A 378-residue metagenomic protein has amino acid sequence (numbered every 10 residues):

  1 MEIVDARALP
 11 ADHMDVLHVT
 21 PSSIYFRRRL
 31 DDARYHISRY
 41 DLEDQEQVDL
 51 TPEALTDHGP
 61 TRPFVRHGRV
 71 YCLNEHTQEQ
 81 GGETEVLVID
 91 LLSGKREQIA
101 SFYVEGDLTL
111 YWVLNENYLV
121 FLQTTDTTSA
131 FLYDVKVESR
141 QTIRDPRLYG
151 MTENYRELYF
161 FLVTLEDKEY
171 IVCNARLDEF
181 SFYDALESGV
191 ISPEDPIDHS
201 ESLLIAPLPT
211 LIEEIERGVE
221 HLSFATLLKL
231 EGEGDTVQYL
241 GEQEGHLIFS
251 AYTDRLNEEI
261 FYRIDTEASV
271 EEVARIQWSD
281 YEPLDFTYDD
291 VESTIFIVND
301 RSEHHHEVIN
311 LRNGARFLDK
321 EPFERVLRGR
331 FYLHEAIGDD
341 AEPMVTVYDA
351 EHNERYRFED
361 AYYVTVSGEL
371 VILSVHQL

Functional and structural regions predicted by a protein language model:
M1-L9, D32-P52, G81-S101, S129-G150 (+5 more regions): Surface-exposed loop/turn elements that mediate protein-protein interactions on large endomembrane-trafficking
E2-R27, V70, L204-A206: N-terminal entry/capping and adjacent linker segments that precede and initiate structured domains
A11-P21, T56-H67, V104-E116, L148-T164 (+5 more regions): Repeated scaffold domains used in trafficking and secretory/extracellular systems, primarily beta-propellers
H13-L17, Y25-R27, S38-Y40, P63 (+10 more regions): Assembly/interface hotspot detector across virion components, adhesins/toxins, and nucleic-acid enzymes
H18-L30, G68-E79, E116-T124, K168-S181 (+5 more regions): Short beta-strand elements that form the blades of beta-propeller/WD-repeat-like and other beta-sheet-rich scaffold
G59-F131: A generic tandem-repeat structural signature
Y71, E97, G106, Y170 (+3 more regions): Short, isolated positions in well-ordered beta-strands
G234-V237, A251-Y252, L256: Beta-propeller domains
